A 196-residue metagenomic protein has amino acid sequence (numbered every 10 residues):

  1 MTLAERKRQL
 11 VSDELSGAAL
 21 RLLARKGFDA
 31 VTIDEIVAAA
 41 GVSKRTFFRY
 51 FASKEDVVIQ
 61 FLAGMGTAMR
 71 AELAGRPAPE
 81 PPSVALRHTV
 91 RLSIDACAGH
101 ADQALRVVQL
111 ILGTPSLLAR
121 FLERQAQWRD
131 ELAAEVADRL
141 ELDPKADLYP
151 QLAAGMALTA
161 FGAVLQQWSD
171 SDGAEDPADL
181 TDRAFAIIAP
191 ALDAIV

Functional and structural regions predicted by a protein language model:
M1-K26, A30-V42, I59, A68: Basic, helix-initiating cap at the start of DNA-binding domains
E35-A38, F47, L86: Append "Primarily bacterial transcriptional regulators
S43-F51: Short hydrophobic/aromatic patch on the recognition helix
E55-V57: A secondary-structure capping/hinge motif
T67-V107: Hydrophobic alpha-helical connector segments
C97, V108, V164-D172, I195: Secondary-structure edge/capping motif, primarily at the C-terminal ends of alpha-helices and the immediately following
G99, T114, Q127-A154, S171: Hydrophobic alpha-helical bundle segments that form small-molecule/ligand-binding pockets
A134, D138, D170-V196: C-terminal peripheral helix-coil segments that are non-catalytic and often amphipathic
